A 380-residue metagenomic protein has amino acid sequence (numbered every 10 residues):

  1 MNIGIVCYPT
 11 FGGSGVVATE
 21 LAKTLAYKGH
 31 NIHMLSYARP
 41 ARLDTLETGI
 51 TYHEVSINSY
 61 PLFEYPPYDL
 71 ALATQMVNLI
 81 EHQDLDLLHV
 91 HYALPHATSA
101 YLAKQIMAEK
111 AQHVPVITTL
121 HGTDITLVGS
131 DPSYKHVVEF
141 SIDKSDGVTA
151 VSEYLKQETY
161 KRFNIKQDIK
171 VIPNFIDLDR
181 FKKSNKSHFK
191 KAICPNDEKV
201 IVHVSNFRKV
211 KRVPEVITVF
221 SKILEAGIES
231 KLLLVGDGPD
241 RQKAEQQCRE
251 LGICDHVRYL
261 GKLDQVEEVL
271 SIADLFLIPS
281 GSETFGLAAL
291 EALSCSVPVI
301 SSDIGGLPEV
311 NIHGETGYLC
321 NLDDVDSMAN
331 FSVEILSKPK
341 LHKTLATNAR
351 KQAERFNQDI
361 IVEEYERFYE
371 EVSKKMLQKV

Functional and structural regions predicted by a protein language model:
Y154, F175: Carbohydrate-associated surface elements
K182-P195, L341: A short helix/loop element that forms part of the nucleotide-sugar donor recognition site in Leloir-type
P195-F220: Conserved donor-binding/catalytic core segment of Leloir-type glycosyltransferases
E245-G261: Nucleotide-activated donor-binding/catalytic signature segment of Leloir-type glycosyltransferases, i.e., the conserved
K262, G281: Aromatic "clamp/platform" in nucleotide-sugar-dependent glycosyltransferases that forms part of the donor/acceptor
P298-S301, N311: Short hydrophobic beta-strand element within catalytic cores of glycosyltransferases and related nucleotide-activated
H313-G314, Y318-V325, E334-P339: Conserved acidic donor-binding segment of nucleotide-sugar-dependent glycosyltransferases
S327, E334, L341-R355, E364-R367: A short, well-ordered alpha-helix in the C-terminal region of glycosyltransferases
